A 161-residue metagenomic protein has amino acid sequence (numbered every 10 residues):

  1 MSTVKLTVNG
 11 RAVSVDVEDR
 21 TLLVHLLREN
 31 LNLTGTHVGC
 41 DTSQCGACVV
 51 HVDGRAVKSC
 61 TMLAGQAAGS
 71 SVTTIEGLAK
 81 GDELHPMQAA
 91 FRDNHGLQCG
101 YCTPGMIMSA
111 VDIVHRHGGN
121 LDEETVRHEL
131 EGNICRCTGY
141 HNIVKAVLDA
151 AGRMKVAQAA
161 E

Functional and structural regions predicted by a protein language model:
M1-E161: Signature of N-terminal electron-transfer/Fe-S-associated modules in redox systems
